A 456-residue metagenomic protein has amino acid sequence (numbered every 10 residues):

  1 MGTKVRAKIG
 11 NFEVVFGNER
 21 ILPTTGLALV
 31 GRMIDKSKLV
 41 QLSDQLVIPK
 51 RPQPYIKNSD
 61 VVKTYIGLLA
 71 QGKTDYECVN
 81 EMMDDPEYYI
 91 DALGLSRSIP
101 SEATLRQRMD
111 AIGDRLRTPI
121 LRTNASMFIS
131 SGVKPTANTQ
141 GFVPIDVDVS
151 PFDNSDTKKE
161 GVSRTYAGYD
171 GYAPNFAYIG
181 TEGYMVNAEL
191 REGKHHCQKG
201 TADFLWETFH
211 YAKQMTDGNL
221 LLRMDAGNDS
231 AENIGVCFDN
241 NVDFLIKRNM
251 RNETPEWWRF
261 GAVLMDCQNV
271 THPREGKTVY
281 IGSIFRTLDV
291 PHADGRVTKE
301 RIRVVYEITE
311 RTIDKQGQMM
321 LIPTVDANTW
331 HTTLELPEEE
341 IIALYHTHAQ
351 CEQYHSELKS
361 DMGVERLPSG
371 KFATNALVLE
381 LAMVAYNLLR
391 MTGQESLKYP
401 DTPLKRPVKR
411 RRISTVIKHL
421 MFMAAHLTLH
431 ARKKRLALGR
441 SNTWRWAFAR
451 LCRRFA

Functional and structural regions predicted by a protein language model:
M1-D170, F176-H196, T201-M215, F422-A456: Dynamic "connector" segments at or just before major functional cores
G2-V5, D243-S360, R450-A456: An anionic, glycine-rich sequence signature occurring as long contiguous blocks
K4-G10, Q41-Q45, D85-Y88, V263-M265 (+5 more regions): Short acidic (Asp/Glu) and glycine-rich catalytic loops that position anionic groups and cofactors
F16-R20, R51-P54, L69, Q198 (+12 more regions): Hydrophobic alpha-helical scaffolding
V79, N269-V270, E338-L377, A385-T392: Short amphipathic alpha-helical "interface-anchor" segments enriched in bulky aromatics
M82, D148, A188, R223-D225 (+2 more regions): Generic beta-strand/beta-sheet core signal
H195-E253: Domain-level cores of phosphate- or acyl-group-handling catalytic modules
E365-S396, D401-H430: Basic, amphipathic alpha-helical segments enriched in Lys/Arg and hydrophobic/aromatic residues
